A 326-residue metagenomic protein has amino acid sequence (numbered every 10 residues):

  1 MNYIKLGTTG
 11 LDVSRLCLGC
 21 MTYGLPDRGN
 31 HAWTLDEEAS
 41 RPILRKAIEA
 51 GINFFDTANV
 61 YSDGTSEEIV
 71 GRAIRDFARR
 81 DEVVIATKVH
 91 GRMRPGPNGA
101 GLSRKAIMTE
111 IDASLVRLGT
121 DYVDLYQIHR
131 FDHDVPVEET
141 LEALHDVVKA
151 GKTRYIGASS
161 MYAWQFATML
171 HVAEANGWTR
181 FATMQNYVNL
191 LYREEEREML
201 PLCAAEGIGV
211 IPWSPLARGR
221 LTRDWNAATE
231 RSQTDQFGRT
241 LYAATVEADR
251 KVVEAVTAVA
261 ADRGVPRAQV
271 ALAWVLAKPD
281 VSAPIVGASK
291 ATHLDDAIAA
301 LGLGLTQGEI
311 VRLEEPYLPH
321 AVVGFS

Functional and structural regions predicted by a protein language model:
M1-V83: N-terminal binding-site loop/beta-alpha segment at the start of enzyme catalytic domains that lines or forms
Y3, V135-E315, F325: Beta/alpha (TIM)-barrel catalytic core signal, keyed to glycine-rich beta->alpha loops juxtaposed to Asp/Glu that bind
S14-R15, R80-V83, T87, D121-L125 (+4 more regions): Short acidic capping loops at alpha-helix termini that bridge into adjacent secondary structure
M21-Y23, V60, K88-R92, I128-F131 (+3 more regions): Active-site beta-loop-alpha junctions enriched in small/polar residues
G24-E38, M93-M108, H129, D134: Active-site mouth loops of central-metabolism enzymes
W33-A47, L102-L118, F166-L170: Short, acidic/polar
A73-E82, V116-G119, V148, L170-N176: Acidic (Asp/Glu)-rich catalytic clusters
L115-D134: Active-site groove signature of glycoside hydrolases
